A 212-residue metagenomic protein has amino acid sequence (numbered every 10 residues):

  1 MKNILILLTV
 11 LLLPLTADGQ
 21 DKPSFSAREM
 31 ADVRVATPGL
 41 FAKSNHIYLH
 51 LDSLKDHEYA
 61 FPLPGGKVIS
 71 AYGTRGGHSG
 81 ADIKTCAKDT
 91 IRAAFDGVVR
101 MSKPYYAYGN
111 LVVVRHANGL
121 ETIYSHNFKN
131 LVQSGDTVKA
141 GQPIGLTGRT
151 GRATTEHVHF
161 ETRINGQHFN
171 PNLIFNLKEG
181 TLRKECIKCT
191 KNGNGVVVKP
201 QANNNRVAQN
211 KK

Functional and structural regions predicted by a protein language model:
K2-L8, T16-T74, T181-K212: Polar/charged, compositionally biased leader and regulatory segments
L54-A60, G73-P104: Short, glycine/small-residue-enriched coil/turn segments at secondary-structure junctions
K67-I69, G80-D82, L111-V113, I123 (+1 more regions): Soluble periplasmic/extracytoplasmic beta-strand elements of cell-envelope proteins
V68, I83, G97, G141 (+1 more regions): Terminal peptide-recognition signature
S70, T85, M101, H126-K129 (+1 more regions): A residue-level detector for short acidic-glycine micro-motifs
H78, A93-L131: Zn2+-dependent peptidoglycan hydrolase active-site motif and core
T90-M101, V132-T147: Short, well-structured beta-strand-loop connectors
D136-P200: Conserved, short, structured surface segments that act as functional micro-motifs
